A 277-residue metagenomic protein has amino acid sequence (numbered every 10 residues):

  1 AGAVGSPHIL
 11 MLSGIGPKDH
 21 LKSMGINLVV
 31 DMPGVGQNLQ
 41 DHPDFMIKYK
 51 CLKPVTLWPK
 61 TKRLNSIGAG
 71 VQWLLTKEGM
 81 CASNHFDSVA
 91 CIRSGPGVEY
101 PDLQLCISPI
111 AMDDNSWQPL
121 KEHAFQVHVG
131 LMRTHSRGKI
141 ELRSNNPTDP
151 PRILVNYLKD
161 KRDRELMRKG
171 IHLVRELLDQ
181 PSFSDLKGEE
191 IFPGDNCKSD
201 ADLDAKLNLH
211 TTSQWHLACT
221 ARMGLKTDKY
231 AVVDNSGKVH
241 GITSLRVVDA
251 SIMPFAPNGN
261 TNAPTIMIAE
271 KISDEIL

Functional and structural regions predicted by a protein language model:
A1-G70, G79-M80: Glycine-rich loop(s) and the adjacent beta-strand/alpha-helix scaffold that form part
C51-W58, G68-P264, I272-L277: FAD-dependent oxidoreductase catalytic-site/capping-region signature
